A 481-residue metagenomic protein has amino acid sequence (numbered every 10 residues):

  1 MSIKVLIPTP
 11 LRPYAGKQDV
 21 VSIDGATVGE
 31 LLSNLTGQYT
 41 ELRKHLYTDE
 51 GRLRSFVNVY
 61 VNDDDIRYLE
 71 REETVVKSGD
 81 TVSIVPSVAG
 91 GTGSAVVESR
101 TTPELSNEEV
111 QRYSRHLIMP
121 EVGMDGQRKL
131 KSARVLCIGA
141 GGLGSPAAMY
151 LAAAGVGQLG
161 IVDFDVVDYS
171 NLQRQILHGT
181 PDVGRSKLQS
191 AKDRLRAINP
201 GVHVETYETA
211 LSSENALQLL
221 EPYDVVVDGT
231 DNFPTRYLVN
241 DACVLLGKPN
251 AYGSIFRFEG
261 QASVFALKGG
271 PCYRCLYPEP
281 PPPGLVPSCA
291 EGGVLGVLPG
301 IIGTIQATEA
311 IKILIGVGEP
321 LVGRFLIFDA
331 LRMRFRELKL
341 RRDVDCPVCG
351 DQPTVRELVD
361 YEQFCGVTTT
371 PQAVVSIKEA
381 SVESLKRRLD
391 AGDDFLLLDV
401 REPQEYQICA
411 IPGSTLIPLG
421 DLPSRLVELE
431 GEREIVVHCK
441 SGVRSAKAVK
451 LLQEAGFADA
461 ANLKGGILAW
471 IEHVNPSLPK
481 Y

Functional and structural regions predicted by a protein language model:
M1-G93: Ubiquitin-like/PB1-type beta-grasp interaction modules and other compact soluble beta-rich domains
E72, E109-R134, L285-P287: A short, basic/flexible loop-to-alpha-helix module at the beginning of a structural domain
V88-A89, G142-S145, Y150, V156 (+4 more regions): Residue-level detector of alpha-helix initiation sites
S94-R100, D193, R332-V344, V348-L396 (+2 more regions): Rhodanese-like catalytic fold shared by cysteine-dependent sulfurtransferases and DSP/PTP-type phosphatases
S94-S106, V135, H203, N215-V225 (+1 more regions): Glycine-rich phosphate/adenylate-binding loop
E104, V162-N199: Glycine-rich phosphate-binding loop and adjoining beta1-alpha1-beta2 segment of Rossmann-like nucleotide-binding folds
G126, K131-A152, Q158-D163: Glycine-rich adenosine-cofactor-binding loop
L130, L219-D224, L429-E430: A short, aliphatic-rich alpha-helical micro-motif
